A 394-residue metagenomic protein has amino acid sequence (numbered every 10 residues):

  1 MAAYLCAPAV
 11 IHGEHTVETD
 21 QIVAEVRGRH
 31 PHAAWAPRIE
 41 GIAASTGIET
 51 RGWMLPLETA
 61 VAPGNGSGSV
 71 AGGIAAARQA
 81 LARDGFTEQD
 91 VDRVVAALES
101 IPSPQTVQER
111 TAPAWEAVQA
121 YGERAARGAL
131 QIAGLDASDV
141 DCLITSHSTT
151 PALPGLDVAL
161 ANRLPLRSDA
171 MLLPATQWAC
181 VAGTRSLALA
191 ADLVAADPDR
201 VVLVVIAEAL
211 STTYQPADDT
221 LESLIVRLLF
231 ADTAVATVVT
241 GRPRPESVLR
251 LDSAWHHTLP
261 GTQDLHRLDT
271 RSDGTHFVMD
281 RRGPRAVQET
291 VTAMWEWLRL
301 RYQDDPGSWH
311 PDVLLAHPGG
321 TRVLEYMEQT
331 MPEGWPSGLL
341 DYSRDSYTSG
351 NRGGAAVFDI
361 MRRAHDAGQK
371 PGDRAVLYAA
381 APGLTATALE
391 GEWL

Functional and structural regions predicted by a protein language model:
M1-A2, A137-D141, S168-A170, A196-V202 (+6 more regions): Short coil/turn connectors at secondary-structure junctions
M1-W115, P216-E289, A293-E296, A380 (+1 more regions): Condensing-enzyme catalytic core mediating Claisen C-C bond formation in acyl metabolism
C6-A9, S146, T176, V201-E208 (+2 more regions): Short beta-strand segments
I48-Q177, D305-L324: Conserved beta-ketoacyl condensing-enzyme motif
A80-G85, A96, P113, R124 (+2 more regions): A contiguous, well-structured pocket-lining segment that forms one wall/lid of small-molecule binding clefts in soluble
E123, S148-T150, A159-N162, R167-A195 (+2 more regions): Claisen-condensing/thiolase-fold acyl-transfer catalytic domains that form or cleave C-C bonds in fatty acid
A152-A159, V204-I225, S253-S272, T321-E328 (+3 more regions): Active-site-adjacent elements of ketosynthase-type condensing enzymes
